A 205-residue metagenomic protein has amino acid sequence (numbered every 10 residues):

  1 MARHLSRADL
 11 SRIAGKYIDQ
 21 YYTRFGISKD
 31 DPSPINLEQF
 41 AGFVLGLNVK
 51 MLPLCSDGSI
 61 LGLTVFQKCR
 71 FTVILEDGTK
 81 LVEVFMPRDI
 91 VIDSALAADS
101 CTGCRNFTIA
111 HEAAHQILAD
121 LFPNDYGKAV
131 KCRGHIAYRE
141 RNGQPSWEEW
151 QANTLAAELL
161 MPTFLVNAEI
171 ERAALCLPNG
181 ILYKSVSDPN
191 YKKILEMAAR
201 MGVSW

Functional and structural regions predicted by a protein language model:
M1-W205: Active-site hotspot residues in diverse enzymes, especially metal/ion-binding acidic/histidine motifs
